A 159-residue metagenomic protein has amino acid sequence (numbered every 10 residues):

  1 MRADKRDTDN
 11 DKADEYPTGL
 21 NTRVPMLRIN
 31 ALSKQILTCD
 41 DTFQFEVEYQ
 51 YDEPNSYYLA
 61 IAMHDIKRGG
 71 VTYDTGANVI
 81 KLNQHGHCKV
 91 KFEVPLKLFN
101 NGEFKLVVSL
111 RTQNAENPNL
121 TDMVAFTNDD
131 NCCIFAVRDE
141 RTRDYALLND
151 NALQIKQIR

Functional and structural regions predicted by a protein language model:
M1-R159: Localized sequence-composition bias
